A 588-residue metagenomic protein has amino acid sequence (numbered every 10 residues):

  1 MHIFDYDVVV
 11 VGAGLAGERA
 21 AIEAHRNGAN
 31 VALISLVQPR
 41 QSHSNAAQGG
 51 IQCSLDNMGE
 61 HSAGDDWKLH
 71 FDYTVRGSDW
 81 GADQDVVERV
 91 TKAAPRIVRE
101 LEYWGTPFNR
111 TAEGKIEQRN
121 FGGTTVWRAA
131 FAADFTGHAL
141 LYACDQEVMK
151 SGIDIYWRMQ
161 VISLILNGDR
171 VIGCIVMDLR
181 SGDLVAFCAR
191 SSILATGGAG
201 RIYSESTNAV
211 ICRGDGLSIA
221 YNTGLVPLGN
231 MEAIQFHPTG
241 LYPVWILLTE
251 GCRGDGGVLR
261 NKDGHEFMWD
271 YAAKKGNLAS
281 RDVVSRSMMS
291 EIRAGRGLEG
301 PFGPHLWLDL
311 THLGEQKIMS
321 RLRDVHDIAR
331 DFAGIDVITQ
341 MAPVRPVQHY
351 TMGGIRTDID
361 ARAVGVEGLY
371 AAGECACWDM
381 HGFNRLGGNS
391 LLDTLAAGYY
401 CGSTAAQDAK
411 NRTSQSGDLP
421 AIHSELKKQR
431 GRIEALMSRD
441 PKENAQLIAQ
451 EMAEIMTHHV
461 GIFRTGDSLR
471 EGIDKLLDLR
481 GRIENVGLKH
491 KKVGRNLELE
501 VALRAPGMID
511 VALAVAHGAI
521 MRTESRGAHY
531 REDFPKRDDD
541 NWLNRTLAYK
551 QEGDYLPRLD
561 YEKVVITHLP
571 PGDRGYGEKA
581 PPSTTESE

Functional and structural regions predicted by a protein language model:
M1-Y6, A20-E23, N27, Q38-R40 (+13 more regions): Glycine- and aromatic-enriched mobile tails/lids
G12-L15: Glycine-rich Rossmann-fold phosphate-binding loop(s) that bind the pyrophosphate of adenine dinucleotide cofactors
N30-S35, N230: Short beta-strand "acidic-cap" motif of Rossmann-like dinucleotide-binding folds
C53-V90: Glycine-rich active-site loop/strand segments that organize a redox cofactor
A82-K92, R128-Q146, Y156, S206-G214 (+2 more regions): Short beta-strand to alpha-helix junction loop
I97, E102-D183, C188, A195 (+2 more regions): Conserved redox-cofactor binding core of oxidoreductases
S191-I246, L278, G300, G387-T404: Glycine-rich loop(s) and the adjacent beta-strand/alpha-helix scaffold that form part
I219, V226-D336, P343, T404 (+1 more regions): An anion/pyrophosphate-binding glycine-rich loop and adjacent beta-alpha core in soluble alpha-beta enzymes
